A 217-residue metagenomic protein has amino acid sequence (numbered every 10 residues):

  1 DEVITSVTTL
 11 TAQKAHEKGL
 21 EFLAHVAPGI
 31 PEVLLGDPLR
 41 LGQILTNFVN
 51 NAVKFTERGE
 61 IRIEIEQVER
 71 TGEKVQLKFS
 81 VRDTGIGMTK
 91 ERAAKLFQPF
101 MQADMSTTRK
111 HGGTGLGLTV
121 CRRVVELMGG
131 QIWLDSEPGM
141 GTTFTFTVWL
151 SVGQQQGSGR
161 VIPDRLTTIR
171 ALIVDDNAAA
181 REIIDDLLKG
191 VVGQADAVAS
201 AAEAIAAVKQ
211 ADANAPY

Functional and structural regions predicted by a protein language model:
S6, E17, H25, V68-K78 (+4 more regions): Disordered, acidic interdomain junction associated with two-component signaling
Q13, I86-G87: Glycine-rich G1-box
A52-V53: Short helix-loop "hinge" at the ATP-lid/N-box region of the Bergerat-fold HATPase_c
M88-Q102: Short conserved segment of the HATPase_c
G112, G117, C121, V174: Short alpha-helical Gxxx[C/S/T] motif in the catalytic ATP-binding
G129-D135: Glycine-rich ATP-binding loops of the HATPase_c
M140-T142: Glycine-rich GHKL/ HATPase_c ATP-binding element in histidine kinases
